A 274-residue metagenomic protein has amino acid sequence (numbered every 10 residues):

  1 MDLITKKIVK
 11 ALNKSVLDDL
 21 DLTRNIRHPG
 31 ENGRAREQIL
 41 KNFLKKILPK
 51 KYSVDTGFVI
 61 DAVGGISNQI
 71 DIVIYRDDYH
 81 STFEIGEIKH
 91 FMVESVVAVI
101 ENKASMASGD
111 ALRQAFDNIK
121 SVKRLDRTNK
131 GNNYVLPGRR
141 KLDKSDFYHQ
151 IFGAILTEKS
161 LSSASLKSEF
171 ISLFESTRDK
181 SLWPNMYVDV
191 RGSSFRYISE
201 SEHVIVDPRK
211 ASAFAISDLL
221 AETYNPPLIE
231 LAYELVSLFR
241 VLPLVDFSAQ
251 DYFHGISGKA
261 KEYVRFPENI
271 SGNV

Functional and structural regions predicted by a protein language model:
M1-Q69, I74-V274: Intrinsically disordered, low-complexity Ser/Thr/Pro/Gly-rich regulatory segments
